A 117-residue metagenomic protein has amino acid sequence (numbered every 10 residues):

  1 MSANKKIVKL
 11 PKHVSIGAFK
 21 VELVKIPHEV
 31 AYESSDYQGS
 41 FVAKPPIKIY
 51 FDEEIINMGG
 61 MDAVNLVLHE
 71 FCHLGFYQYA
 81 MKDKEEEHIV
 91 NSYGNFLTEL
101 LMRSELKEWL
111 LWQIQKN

Functional and structural regions predicted by a protein language model:
M1-S2, A18: Juxtamembrane/interface helices at transmembrane-helix boundaries
S2-K12: Short acidic, Pro/Gly- and aromatic-enriched capping/linker segments at domain boundaries
L10-M61, L74-Q78, K82-F96, N117: Active-site scaffold of zinc-dependent metalloenzymes
S34-S35, H69, E86-E87, S104 (+1 more regions): Alpha-helix boundary/interfacial micro-motifs
L66, E70-L74: Catalytic glutamate of the conserved HExxH
E99-L106: Acidic/histidine-enriched, beta-strand-rich ligand/metal-binding domains
E108-N117: Long, well-structured alpha-helical subdomains associated with metal-dependent extracellular/ecto-lumenal hydrolases
